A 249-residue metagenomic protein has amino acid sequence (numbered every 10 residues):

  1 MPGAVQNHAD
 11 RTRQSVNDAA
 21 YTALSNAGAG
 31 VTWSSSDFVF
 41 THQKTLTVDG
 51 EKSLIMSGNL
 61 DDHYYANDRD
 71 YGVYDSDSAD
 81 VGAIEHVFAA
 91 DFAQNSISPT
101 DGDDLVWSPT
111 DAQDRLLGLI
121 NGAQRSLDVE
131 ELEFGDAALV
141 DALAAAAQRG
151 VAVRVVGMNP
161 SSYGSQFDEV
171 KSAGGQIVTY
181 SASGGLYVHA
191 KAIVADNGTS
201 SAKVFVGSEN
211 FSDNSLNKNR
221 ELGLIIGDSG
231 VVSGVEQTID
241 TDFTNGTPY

Functional and structural regions predicted by a protein language model:
M1-G30, L116-V178: Primarily the HKD phosphodiesterase
M1-H8, S34-D37, M56-N59, S76-S78 (+6 more regions): Active-site-proximal beta-strand/loop segments in catalytic clefts of secreted hydrolases
M1-V5, T45, G58, A66-D68 (+9 more regions): Mature, Sec-exported extracytoplasmic domains of Gram-positive
D10-N17, V39-Q43, M56, H63-Y65 (+5 more regions): Extracytoplasmic/secreted cell-surface and envelope-processing proteins
A23-N26, F38-T41, L46-D49, Y64-N67 (+6 more regions): Extracellular/periplasmic catalytic domains that process cell-envelope and extracellular macromolecules
V39-R115, A202-Y249: Signature of lipid phosphatidyltransferase scaffolds
L105-Q113, L132-A137, G184-L186: A general structural motif
V156, S162, Q166-E169, A173 (+3 more regions): C-terminal regions of proteins
